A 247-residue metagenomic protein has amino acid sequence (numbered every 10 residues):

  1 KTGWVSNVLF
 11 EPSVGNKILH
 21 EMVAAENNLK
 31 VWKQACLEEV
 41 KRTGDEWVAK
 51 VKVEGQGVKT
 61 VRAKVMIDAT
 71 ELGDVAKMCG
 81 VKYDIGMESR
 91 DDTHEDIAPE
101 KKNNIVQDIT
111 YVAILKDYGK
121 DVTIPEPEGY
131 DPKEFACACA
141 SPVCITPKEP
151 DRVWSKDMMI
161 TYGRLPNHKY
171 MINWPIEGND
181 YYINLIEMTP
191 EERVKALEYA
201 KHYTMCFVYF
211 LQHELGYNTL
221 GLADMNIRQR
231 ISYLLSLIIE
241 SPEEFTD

Functional and structural regions predicted by a protein language model:
K1-E39, T43, D84, Q107-A113: Conserved N-terminal/central alpha/beta ligand/cofactor-binding core
K33-Q34, T43-G44, V48, K52-D247: Flavin (FAD/FMN)-binding glycine-rich loop and adjacent Rossmann-like elements that form
